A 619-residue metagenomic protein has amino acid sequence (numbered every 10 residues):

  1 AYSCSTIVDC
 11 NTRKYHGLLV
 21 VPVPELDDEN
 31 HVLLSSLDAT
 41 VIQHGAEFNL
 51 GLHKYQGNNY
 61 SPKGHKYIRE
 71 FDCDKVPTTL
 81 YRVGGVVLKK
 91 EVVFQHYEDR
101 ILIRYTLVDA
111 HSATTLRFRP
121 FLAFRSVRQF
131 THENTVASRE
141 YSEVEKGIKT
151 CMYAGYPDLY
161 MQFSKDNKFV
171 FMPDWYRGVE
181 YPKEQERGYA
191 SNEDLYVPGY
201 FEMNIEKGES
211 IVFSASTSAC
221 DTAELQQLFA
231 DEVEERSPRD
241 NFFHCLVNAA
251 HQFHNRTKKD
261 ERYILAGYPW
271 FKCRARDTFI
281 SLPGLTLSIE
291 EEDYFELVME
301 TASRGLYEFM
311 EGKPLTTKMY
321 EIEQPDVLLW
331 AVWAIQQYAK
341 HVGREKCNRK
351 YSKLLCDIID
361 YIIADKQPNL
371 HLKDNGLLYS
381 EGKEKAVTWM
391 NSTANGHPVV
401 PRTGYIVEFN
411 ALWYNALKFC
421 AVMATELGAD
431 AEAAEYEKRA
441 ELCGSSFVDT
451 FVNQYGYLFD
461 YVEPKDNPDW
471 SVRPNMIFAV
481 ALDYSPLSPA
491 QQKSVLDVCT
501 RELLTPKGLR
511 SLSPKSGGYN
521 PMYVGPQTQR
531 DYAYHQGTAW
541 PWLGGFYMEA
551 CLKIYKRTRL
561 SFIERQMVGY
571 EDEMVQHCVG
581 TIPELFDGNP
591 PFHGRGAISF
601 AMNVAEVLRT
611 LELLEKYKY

Functional and structural regions predicted by a protein language model:
A1-P238, F242, P269, E291 (+4 more regions): Terminal accessory carbohydrate-recognition/targeting modules of carbohydrate-active enzymes
A46-V76, V83-V87, D497-K507, L512-N520 (+3 more regions): Non-catalytic C-terminal accessory modules of carbohydrate-active enzymes
D109-A110, T131-N134, E143, I205-K207 (+9 more regions): Aromatic-rich carbohydrate-recognition surfaces in CAZymes
A215-H251, I280-L285, E290-E300, P489-E502: Carboxylate/His-rich catalytic cores and anion/metal-binding grooves
A223, Y338-K350, F419-Y436, A490 (+1 more regions): Inter-helical turn/loop segments and adjacent helix faces that build the functional surface of alpha-helical bundle
H244, I363, L370-K373, Y414-Y523 (+2 more regions): Catalytic cores of carbohydrate-active enzymes
N248-R256, E300-E308, D572-V579: Glycine-rich, acidic and aromatic/proline-enriched surface loops and short helix-turn segments that act as binding
R256, D260-C273, E311-W330, A334 (+5 more regions): Carbohydrate-binding/catalytic loop surfaces
